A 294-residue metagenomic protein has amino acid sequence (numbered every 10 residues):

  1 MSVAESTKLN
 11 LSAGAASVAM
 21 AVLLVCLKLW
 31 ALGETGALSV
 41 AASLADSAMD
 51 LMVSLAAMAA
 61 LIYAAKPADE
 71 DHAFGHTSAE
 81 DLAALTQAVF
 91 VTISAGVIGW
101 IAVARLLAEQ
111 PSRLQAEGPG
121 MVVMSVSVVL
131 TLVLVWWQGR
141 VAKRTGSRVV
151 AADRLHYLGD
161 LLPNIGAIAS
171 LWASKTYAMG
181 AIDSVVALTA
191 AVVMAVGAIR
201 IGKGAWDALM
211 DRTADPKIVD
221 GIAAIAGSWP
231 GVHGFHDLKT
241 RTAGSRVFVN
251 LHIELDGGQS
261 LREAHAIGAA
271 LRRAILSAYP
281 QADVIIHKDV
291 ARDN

Functional and structural regions predicted by a protein language model:
S2-A19, L27, G33-N294: Alpha-helical transmembrane segments and adjacent TM-loop junctions that form the membrane-embedded core of multi-pass
